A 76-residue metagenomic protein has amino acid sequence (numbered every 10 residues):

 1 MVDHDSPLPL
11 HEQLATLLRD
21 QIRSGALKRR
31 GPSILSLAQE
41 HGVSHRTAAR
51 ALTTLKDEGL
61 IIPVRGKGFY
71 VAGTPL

Functional and structural regions predicted by a protein language model:
M1-I62, G73-L76: Extreme N-terminal segment that seeds HTH/winged-HTH DNA-binding domains in transcriptional regulators
K67-G73: Minor-groove-contacting beta-hairpin "wing" of winged helix-turn-helix DNA-binding domains
